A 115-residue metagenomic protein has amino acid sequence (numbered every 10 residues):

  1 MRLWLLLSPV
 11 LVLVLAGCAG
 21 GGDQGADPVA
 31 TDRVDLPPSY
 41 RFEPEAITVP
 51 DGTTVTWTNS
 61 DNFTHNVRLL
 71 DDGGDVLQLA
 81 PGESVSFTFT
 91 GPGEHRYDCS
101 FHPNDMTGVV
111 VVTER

Functional and structural regions predicted by a protein language model:
M1-L5: Positively charged n-region of N-terminal signal peptides that target proteins for export
L7, V12-R115: Extracytoplasmic copper-binding redox domains, predominantly the cupredoxin/blue-copper superfamily
